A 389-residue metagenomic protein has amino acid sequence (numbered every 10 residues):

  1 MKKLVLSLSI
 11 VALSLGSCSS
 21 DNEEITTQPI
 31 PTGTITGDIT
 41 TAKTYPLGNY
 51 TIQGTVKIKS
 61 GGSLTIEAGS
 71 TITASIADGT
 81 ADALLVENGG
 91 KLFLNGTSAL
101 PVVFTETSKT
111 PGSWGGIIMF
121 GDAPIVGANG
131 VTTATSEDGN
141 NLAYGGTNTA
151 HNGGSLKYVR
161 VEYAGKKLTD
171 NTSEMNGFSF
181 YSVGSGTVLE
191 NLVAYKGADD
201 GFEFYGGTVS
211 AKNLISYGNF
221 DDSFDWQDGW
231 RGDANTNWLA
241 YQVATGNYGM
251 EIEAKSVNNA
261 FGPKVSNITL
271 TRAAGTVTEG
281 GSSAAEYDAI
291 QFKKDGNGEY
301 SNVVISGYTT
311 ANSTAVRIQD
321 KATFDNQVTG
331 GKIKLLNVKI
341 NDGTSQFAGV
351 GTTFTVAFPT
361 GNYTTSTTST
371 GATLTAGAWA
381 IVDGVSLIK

Functional and structural regions predicted by a protein language model:
M1-T36: Bacterial Sec-dependent N-terminal signal peptides
I25-T27, T32-P46, I52-K59, L64 (+7 more regions): Extracellular beta-rich repeat passengers
T71: Catalytic metal-binding/acid-base residues of hydrolase active sites
